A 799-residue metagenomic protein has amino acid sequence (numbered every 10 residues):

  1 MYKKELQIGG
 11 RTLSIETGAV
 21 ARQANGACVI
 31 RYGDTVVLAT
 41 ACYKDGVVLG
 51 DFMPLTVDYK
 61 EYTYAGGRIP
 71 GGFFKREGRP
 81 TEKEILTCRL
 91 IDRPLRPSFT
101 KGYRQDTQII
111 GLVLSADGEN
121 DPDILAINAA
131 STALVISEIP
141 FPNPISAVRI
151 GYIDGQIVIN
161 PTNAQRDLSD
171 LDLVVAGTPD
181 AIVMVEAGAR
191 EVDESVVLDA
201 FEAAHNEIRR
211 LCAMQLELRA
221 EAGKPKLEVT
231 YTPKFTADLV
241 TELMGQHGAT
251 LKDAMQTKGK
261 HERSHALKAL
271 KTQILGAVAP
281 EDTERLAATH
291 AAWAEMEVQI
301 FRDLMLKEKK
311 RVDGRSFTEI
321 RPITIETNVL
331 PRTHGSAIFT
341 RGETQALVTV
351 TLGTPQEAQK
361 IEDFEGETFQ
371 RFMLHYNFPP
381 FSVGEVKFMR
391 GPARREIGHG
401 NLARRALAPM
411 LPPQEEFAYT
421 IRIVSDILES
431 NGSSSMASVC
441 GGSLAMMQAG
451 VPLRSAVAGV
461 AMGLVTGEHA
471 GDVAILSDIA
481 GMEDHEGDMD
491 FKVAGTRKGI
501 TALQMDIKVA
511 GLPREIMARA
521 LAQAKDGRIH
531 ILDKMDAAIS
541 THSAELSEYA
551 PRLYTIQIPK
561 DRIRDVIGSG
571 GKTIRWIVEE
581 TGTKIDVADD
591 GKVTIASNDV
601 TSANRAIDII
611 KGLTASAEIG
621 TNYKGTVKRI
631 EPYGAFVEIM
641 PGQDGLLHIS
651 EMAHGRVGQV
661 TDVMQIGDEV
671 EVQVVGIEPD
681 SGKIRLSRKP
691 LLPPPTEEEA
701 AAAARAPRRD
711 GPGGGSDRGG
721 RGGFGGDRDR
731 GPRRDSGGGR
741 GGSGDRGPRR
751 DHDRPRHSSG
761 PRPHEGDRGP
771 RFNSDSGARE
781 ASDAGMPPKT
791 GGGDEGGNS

Functional and structural regions predicted by a protein language model:
M1-K44, V48-L49, T230-G366, P551-D565 (+2 more regions): Extended amphipathic alpha-helical scaffolds
M1-Y231, Q273: Long, basic N-terminal domains or extensions that often function in RNA/ssDNA interaction or organelle/cellular
I8-R11, A21-A24, Y32-V36, V47-M53 (+32 more regions): Short flexible coil/turn linkers enriched for glycine and charged/polar residues that connect secondary-structure
A24-Q108, V113-N120, P179, E186 (+4 more regions): Glycine-rich, flexible beta-strand/loop modules in the N-terminal catalytic cores of phosphate-handling
G26-C28, V36, N120-E138, T327-V350 (+2 more regions): Conserved phosphate/anionic-ligand binding catalytic regions in large, soluble enzymes, centered on
G111-V113, V183-G188, V229-K234, G245-A254 (+6 more regions): Short, hydrophobic beta-strand segments
E138-K258, M446-A544: Mobile "lid/hinge" segments at catalytic clefts and subdomain interfaces of large enzymes
Y549-P551, K560-S799: Single-stranded RNA-binding regions, centering on S1/OB-family and related RNA-binding modules
